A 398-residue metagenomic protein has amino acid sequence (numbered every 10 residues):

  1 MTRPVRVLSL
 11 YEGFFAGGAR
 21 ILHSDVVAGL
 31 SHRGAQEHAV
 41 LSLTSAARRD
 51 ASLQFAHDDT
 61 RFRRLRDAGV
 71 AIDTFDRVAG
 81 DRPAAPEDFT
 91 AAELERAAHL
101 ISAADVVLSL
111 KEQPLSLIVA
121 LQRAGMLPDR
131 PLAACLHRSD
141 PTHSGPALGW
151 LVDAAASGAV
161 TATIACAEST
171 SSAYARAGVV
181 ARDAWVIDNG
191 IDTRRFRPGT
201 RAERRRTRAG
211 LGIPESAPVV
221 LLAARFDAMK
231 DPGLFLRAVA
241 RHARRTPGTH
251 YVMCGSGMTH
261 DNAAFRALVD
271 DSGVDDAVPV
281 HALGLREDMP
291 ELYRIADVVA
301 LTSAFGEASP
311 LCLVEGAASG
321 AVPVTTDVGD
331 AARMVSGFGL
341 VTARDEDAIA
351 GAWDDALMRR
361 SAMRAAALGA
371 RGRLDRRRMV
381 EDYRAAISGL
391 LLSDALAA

Functional and structural regions predicted by a protein language model:
S9-A16, V27-A85: N-terminal strand-loop element at the rim of the active site of nucleotide-sugar-dependent glycosyltransferases
R20-A28, P218-R241: A conserved mid-protein helix/loop that constitutes part of the nucleotide-sugar donor-binding site
L41-D50, I191, A223, H250-A264: Glycosyltransferase donor-sugar binding loop
A71-I72, A263-G284: Nucleotide-activated donor-binding/catalytic signature segment of Leloir-type glycosyltransferases, i.e., the conserved
S109-L115, L136: Short His-centered aromatic/hydrophobic patch
S169, G190: Carbohydrate-associated surface elements
A321-T325: Short hydrophobic beta-strand element within catalytic cores of glycosyltransferases and related nucleotide-activated
G337-D347, D354-S361: Conserved acidic donor-binding segment of nucleotide-sugar-dependent glycosyltransferases
